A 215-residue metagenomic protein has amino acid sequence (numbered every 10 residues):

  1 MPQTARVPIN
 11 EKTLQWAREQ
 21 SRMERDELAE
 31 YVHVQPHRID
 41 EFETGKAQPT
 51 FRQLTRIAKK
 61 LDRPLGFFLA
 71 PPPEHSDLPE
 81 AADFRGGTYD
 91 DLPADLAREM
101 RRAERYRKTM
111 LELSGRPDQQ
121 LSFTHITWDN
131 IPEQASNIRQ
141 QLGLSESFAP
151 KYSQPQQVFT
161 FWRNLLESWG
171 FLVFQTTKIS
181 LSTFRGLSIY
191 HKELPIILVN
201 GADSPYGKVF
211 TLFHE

Functional and structural regions predicted by a protein language model:
M1-F213: Short juxta-domain linker segments that transition from a proline/glycine-rich, charged coil into a short amphipathic
